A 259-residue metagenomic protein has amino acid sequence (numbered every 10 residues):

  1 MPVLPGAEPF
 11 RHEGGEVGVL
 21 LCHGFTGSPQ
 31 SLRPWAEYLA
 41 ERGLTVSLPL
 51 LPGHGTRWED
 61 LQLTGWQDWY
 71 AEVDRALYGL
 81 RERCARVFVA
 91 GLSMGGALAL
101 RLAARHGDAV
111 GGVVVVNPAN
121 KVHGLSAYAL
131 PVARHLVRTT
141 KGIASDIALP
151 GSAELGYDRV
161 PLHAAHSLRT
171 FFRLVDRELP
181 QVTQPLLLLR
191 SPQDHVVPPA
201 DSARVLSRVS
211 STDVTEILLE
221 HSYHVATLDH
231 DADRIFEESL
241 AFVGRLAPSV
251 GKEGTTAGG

Functional and structural regions predicted by a protein language model:
P2-R57: Short, surface-exposed "cap/lid" segments of acyl-processing enzymes
W35, Q184, P198-S207: Short alpha-helix in the alpha/beta-hydrolase fold that links the catalytic acid
R57-R83, F88: Catalytic nucleophile-loop/oxyanion-hole region of alpha/beta-hydrolase and closely related hydrolase-like folds
G91-G95, A99: Gly/Ala-rich beta-loop-alpha elbow adjacent to hydrolase catalytic centers
V114-G124: Active-site nucleophile loop of the alpha/beta-hydrolase fold
V182, L188-R190, D194: Short beta-strand/loop motif that positions the catalytic acidic residue of the alpha/beta-hydrolase fold
A203, S207-V225: Catalytic histidine neighborhood in serine/cysteine hydrolases with alpha/beta-hydrolase-type architecture
H221-G259: Catalytic active-site module of serine/aspartate enzymes centered on a nucleophile-bearing elbow/loop
